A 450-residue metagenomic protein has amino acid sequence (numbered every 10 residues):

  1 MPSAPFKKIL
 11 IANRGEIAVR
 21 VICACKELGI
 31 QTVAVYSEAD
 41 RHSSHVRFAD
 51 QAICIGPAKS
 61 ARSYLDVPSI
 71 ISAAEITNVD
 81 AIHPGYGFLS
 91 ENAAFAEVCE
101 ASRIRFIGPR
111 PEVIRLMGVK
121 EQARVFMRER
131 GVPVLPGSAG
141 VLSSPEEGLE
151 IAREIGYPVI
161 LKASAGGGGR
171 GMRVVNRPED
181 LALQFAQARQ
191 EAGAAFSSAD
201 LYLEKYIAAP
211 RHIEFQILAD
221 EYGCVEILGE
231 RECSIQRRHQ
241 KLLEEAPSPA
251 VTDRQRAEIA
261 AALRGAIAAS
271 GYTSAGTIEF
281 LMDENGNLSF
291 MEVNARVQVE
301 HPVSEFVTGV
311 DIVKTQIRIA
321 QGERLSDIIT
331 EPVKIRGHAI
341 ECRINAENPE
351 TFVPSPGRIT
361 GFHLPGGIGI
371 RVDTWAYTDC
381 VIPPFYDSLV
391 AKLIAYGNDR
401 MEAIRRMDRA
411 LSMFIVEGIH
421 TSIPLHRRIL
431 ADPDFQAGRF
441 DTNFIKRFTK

Functional and structural regions predicted by a protein language model:
M1-E129, L142-E150, E402: ATP-binding N-terminal substructure of ATP-dependent carboxylate-amine bond-forming enzymes
S3-I30, A52, E75-T77, E100 (+4 more regions): ATP-dependent carboxylate activation and anion-phosphoryl transfer catalytic cores that bind Mg-ATP to form
V33, H83, R105-I107, L135 (+3 more regions): Structural detector of well-ordered beta-strand residues that form the stable sheet scaffold of enzyme domains
V35, G85, G137, E204 (+1 more regions): A cross-family glycoside hydrolase active-site/sugar-binding cleft signature
Q51-I53, R115, P133-V141, M172-R173 (+1 more regions): Structural signal for short hydrophobic segments within the conserved structured cores of catalytic domains across
F126-L135, Y157-P158: A polyampholytic, Gly/Pro-enriched intrinsically disordered region
I151-I160: Acidic/histidine-enriched active-site and ligand-binding environments that engage anionic O-linkages
A163: N-terminal nucleotide-binding beta1-loop-alpha1 segment
